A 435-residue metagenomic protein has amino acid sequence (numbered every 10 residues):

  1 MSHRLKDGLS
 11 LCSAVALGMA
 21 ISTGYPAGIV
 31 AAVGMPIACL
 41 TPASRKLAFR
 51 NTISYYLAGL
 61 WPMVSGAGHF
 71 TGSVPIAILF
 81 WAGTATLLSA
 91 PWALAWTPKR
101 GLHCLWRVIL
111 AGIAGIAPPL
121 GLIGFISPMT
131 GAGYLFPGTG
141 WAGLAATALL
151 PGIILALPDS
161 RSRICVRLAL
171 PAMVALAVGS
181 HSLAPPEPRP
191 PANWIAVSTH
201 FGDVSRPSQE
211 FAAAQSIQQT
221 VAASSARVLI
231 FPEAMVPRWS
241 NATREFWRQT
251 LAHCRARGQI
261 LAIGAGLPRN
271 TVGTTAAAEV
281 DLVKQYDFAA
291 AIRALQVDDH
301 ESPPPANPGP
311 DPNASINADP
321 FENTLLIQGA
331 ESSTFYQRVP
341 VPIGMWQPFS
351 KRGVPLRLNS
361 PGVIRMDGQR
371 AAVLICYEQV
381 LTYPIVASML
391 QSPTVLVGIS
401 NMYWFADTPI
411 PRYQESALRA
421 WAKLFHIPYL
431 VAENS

Functional and structural regions predicted by a protein language model:
M1-S182, W421, P428, E433-N434: Membrane-embedded alpha-helical bundles of multi-pass enzymes that act on lipidic or dolichyl-linked glycan substrates
A27-P36, Y55-G59, S198, S225-W239 (+1 more regions): Short, conserved active-site loops that position catalytic residues or coordinate cofactors/metal ions across diverse
A43, G72, P188-R189, V221-S225 (+3 more regions): Flexible, charged surface loops at secondary-structure boundaries
S160-P186, A318, L326, S332-G344: A short, flexible N-terminal coil/short beta segment enriched in small residues
M173-I260, R269-T275, F288-A294: Membrane-interface segments at or immediately adjacent to transmembrane helices that form the boundary between
V236, N241-T243, T250-R255, R269-S435: Solvent-exposed soluble domains appended to multi-pass membrane proteins
I260-A262, L430: Metal-dependent active-site segment of extracytoplasmic phospho-/sulfohydrolases and closely related
